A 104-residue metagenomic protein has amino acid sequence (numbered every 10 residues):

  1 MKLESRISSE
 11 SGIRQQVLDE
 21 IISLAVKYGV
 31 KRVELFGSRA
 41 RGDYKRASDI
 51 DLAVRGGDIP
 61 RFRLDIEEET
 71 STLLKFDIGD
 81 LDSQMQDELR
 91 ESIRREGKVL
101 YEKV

Functional and structural regions predicted by a protein language model:
M1-R32, R41-R46, R55-V104: Catalytic core of pol beta-like nucleotidyltransferases
